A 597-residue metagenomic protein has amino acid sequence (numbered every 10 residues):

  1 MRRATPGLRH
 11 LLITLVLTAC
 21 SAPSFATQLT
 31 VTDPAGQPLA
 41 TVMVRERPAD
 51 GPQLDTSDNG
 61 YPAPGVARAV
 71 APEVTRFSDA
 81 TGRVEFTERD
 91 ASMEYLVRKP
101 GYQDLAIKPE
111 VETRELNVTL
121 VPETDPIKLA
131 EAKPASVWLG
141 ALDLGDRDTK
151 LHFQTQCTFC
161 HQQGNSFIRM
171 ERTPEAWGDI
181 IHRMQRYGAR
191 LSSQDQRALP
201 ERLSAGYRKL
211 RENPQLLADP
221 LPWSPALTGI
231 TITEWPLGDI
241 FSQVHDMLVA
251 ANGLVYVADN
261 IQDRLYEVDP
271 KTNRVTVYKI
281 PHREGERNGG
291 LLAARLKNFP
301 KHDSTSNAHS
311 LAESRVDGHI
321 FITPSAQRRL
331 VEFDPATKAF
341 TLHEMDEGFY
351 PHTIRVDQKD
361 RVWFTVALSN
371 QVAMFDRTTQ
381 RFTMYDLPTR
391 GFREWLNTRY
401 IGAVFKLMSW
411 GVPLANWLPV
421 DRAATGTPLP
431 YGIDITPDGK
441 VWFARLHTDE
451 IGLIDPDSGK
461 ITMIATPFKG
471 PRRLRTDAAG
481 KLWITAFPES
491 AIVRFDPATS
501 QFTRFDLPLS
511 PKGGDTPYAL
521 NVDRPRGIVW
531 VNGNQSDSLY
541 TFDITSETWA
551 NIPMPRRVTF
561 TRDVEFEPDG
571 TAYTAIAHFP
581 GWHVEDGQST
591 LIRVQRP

Functional and structural regions predicted by a protein language model:
T27-L39: Structural motif
D50-T87: Short, acidic Ser/Thr/Gly-rich low-complexity loop/linker segments typical of extracellular and cell-surface proteins
E94-P109: A short, solvent-exposed loop/turn motif at the edges and junctions of modular extracellular/periplasmic domains
F153-G164, L199, L203: The canonical Cys-X-X-Cys-His
I240-A251, E284-V316, E347-K359, G391-P437 (+3 more regions): Beta-rich, blade/repeat-based domains predominating in secreted/periplasmic proteins but also intracellular
V255-N260, S304-S306, E313-S314, I320-A326 (+7 more regions): Conserved beta-strand positions in repeat-built beta-propeller and related beta-rich domains
D269-N273, D334-K338, D376-Q380, D455-G459 (+3 more regions): Short loop/turn segments that connect beta-strands within beta-propeller blades
T561-P597: Blade-level signature of beta-propeller repeat domains, shared across WD40, Kelch, NHL, RCC1 and BNR/Asp-box propellers
